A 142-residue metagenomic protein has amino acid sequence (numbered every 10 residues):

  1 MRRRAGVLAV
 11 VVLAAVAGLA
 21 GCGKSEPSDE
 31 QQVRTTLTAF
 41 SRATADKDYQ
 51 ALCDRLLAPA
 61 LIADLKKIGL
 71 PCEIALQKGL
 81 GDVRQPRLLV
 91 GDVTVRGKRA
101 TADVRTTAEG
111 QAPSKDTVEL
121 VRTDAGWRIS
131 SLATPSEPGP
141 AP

Functional and structural regions predicted by a protein language model:
R2-R42: Short, low-complexity N-terminal intrinsically disordered segments enriched in polar/charged residues
S25-S28, L70-P113, T117, P135-P138 (+1 more regions): Surface-exposed, charged secondary-structure patches
P27, Q31-R34, A43-K47, K66 (+1 more regions): Soluble non-cytosolic domains of exported or imported proteins
T36, D46-I62: Short, well-ordered alpha-helical segments enriched in acidic and aromatic residues
F40, L52, L120: Hydrophobic pocket/interface hotspot
D116-W127: A short, surface-exposed beta-strand/turn
